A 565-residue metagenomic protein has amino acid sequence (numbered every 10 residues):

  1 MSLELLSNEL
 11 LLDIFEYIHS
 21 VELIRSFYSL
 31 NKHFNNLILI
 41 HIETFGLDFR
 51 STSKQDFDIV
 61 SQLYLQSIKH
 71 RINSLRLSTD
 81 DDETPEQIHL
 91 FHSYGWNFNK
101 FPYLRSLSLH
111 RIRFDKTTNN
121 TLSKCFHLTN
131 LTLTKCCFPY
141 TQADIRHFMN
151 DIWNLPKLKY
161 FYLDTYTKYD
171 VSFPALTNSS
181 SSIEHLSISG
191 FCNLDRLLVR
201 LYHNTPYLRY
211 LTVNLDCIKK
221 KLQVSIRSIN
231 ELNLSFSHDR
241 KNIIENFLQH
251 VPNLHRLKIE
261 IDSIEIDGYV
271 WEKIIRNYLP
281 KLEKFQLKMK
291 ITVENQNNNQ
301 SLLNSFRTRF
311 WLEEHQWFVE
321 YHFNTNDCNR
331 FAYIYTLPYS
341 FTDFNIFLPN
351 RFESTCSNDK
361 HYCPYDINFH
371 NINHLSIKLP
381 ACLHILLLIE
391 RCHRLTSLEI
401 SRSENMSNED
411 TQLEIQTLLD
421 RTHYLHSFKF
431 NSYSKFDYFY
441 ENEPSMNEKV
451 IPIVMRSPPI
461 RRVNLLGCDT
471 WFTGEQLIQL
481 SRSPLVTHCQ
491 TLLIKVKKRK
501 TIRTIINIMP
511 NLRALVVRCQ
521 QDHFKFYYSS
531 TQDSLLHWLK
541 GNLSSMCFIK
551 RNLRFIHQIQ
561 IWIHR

Functional and structural regions predicted by a protein language model:
M1-R565: Eukaryote-biased activation of long, low-complexity terminal tails and linkers
